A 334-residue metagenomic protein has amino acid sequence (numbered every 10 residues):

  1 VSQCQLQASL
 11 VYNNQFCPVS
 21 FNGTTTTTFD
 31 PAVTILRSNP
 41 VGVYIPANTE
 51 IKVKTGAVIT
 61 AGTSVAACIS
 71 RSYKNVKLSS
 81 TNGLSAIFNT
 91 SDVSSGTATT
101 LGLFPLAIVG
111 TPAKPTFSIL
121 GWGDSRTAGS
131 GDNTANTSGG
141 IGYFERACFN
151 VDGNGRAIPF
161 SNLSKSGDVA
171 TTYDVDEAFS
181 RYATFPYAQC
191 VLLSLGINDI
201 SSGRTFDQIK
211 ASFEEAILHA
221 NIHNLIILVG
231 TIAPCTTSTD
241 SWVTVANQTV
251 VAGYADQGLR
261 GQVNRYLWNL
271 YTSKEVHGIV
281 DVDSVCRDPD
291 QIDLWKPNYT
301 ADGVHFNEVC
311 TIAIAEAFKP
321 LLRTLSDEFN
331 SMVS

Functional and structural regions predicted by a protein language model:
V1-W122, T127-A135, N154, R323-S334: N-terminal secretory targeting modules
S9-T24, T28-R37, I108, P115-L218 (+3 more regions): Conserved SGNH/GDSL esterase-like catalytic core that processes O-acyl groups on lipids and polysaccharides
T49, Q189, H277: Conserved acidic residues
T55-A57, L195, T231-I232: A cross-domain feature marking catalytic cores of carbohydrate-active enzymes and several ubiquitous metabolic/repair
E145, N221, W268-T272: Class I S-adenosyl-L-methionine
V175, C235-S334: Catalytic His-Asp segment of secreted/periplasmic serine-dependent ester chemistry enzymes
I222-I227: A short helix->loop->beta-strand "cap" motif at the edges of active sites that frequently abuts
